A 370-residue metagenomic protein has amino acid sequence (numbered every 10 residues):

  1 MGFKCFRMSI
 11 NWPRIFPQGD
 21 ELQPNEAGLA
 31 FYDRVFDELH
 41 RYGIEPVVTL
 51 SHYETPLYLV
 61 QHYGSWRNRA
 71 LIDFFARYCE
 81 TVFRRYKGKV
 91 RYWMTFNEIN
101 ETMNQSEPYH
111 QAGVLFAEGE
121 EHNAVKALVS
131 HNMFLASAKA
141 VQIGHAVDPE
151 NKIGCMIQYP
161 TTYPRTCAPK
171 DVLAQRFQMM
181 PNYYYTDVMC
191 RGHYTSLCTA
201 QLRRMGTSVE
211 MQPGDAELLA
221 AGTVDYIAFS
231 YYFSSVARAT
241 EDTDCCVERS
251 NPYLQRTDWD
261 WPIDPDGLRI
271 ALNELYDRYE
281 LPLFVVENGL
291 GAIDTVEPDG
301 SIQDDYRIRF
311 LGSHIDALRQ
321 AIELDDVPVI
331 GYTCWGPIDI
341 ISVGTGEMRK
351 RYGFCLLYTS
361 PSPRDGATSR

Functional and structural regions predicted by a protein language model:
M1-N11: Catalytic domains of carbohydrate-active enzymes, especially glycoside hydrolases
M8, G28-F31: General structural concept
W12-P24: Glycine-rich, proline-tolerant flexible connector loops at the mouths of alpha/beta enzymes
Q18-D20, D33-S360, R364: Active-site region of glycoside hydrolase catalytic domains
E26-A27, R67: Short alpha-helix boundary/capping motifs
A367-S369: N-terminal low-complexity segments that are often proline-rich with Ser/Thr-Pro
